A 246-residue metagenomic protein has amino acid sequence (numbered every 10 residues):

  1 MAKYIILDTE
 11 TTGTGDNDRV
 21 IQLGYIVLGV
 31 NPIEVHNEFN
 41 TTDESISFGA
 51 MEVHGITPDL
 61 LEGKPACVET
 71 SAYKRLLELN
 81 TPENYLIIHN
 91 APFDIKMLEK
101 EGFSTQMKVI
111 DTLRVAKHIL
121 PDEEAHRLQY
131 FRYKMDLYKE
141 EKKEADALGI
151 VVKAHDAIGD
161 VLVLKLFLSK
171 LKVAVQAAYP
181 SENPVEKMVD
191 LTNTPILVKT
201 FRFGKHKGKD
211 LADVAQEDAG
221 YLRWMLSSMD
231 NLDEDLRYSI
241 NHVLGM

Functional and structural regions predicted by a protein language model:
M1-K108, R114, P121-K143, A147-H155: Conserved non-catalytic scaffold segment of RNase H-like nuclease domains
H36-N37, V115, H206-L211: Charged, low-complexity surface segments at secondary-structure and domain boundaries
L148-G149, G159, P180-P184: Alpha-helix capping and helix-coil boundary motifs
A154-I158, D213-V214: Structural motif
D156-F167: Acidic, divalent-metal-coordinating active-site segment for phosphoryl/phosphodiester hydrolysis, typified by short
L166-M246: Acidic two-metal-ion nuclease catalytic site recognized across multiple nuclease folds, prominently DnaQ/RNase D-T
